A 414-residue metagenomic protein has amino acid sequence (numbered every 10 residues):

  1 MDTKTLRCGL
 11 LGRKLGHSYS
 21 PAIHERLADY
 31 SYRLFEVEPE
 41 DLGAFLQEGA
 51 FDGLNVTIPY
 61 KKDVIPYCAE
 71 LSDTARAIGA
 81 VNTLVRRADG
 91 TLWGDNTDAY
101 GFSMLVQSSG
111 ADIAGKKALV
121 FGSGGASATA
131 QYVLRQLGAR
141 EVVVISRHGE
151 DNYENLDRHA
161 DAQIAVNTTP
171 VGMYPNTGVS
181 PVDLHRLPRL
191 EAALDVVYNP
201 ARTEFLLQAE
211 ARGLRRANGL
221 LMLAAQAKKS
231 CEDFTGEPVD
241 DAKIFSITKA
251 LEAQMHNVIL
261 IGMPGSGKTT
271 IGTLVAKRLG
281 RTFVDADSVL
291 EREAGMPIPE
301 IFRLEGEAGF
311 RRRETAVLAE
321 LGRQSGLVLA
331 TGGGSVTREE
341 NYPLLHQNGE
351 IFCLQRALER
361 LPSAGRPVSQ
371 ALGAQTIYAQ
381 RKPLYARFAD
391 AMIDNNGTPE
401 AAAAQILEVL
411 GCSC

Functional and structural regions predicted by a protein language model:
D2-S109, P200-R202, L206, R212-R215 (+1 more regions): Phosphate/diphosphate ligand-binding glycine-rich loop within oxidoreductases
G12, N96-A99, V106, A111 (+3 more regions): Glycine-rich adenosine-cofactor-binding loop
Q136-Y153, D287-A294: NAD(P)-binding Rossmann-fold cofactor-contacting core
D151-A217, S335-N341: Rossmann-like adenosine-cofactor binding region
V196-H256, N395: Adenosine-phosphate binding glycine-rich loop
F245-A253, L274, R278, E350 (+1 more regions): NTP-dependent small-molecule kinase module
S288-P343: ATP-dependent small-molecule kinase phosphotransfer cores that center on conserved nucleotide phosphate-binding segments
Q347-L384, A391: A glycine- and Lys/Arg-enriched "phosphate-lid" helix/loop adjacent to the NTP-binding pocket of small-molecule kinases
